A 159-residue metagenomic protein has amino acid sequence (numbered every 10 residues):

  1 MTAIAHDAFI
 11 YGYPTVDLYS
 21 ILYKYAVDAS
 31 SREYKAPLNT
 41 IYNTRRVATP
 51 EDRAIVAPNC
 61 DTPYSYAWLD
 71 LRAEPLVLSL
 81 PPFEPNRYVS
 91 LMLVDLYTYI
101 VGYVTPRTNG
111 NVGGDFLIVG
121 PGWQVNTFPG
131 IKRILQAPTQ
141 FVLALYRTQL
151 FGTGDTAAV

Functional and structural regions predicted by a protein language model:
M1-V159: A compositional/structural signature for long, glycine/proline-rich flexible linkers and loops on extracytoplasmic
